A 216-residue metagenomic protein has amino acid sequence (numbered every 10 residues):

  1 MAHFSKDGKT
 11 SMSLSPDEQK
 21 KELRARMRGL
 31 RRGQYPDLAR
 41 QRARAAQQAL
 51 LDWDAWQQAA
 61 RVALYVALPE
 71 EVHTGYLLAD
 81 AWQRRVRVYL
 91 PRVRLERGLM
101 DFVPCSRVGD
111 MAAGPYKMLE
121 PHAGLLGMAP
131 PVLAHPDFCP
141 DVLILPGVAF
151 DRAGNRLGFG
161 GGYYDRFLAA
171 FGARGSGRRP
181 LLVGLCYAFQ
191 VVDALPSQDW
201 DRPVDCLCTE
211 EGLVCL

Functional and structural regions predicted by a protein language model:
A2-C139: N-terminal active-site beta-alpha-beta segment that forms phosphate/nucleotide-binding and substrate-recognition loops
A2-E18, E22, G33, A113 (+3 more regions): Surface-exposed, charge/polar-rich loops and edge strands
M27, L64, V88, I144 (+2 more regions): A residue-level signal for conserved active-site and pocket-lining positions in enzyme catalytic cores
A45-A46, Q83-V86, L99-M100, Y163-F167 (+2 more regions): Short amphipathic alpha-helical surface micro-motifs
V66, G147, E211: Glycine-rich, N-terminal phosphate-binding loop of Rossmann-like dinucleotide-binding domains
L68-E70, V148-R152: Short glycine-rich anion-binding loops that position phosphate/pyrophosphate groups of nucleotides and phosphorylated
H73-A79, N155-A169: Short Gly/Thr/Asp-enriched flexible loops that form oxyanion-binding sites at enzyme active sites
